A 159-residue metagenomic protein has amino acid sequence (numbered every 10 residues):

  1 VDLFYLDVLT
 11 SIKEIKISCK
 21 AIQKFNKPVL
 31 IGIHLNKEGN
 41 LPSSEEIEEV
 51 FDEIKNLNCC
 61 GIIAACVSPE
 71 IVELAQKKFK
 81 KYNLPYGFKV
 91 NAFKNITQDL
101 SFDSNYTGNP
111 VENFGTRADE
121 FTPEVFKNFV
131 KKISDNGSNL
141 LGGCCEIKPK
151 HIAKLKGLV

Functional and structural regions predicted by a protein language model:
V1-V159: Domain-level signal for soluble alpha/beta catalytic cores
